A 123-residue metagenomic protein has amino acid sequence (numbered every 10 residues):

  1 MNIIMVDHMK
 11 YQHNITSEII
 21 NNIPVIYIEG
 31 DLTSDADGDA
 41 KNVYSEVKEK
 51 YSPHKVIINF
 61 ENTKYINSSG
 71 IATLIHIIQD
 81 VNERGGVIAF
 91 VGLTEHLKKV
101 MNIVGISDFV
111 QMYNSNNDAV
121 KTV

Functional and structural regions predicted by a protein language model:
M1-H8: N-terminal amphipathic/basic-hydrophobic helices that include classical n-h-c signal peptides and signal-anchor
M9-N42, F60: STAS-typified acidic loop motif
N22, E95, N117: Residues that form or immediately flank small-molecule/cofactor binding pockets and catalytic motifs
L32-V110: Amphipathic alpha-helical interaction surfaces in cytosolic regulatory modules
D37, N116-N117: Residues at or immediately preceding the N-termini of alpha-helices
Q111-S115: Short acidic-hydrophobic, aromatic-tinged amphipathic segments that line or gate anion-handling sites
N117-V123: A charged, well-structured terminal subsegment
